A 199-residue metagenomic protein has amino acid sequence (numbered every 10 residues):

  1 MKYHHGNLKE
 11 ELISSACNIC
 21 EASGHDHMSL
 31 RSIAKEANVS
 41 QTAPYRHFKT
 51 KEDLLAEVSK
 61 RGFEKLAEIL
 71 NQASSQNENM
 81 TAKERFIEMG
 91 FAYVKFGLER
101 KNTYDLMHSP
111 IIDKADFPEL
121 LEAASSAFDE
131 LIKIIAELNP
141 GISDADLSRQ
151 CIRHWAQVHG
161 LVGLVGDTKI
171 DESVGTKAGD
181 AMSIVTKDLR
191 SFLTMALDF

Functional and structural regions predicted by a protein language model:
M1-N7, S74, L197-F199: N-terminal intrinsically disordered/low-complexity leader segments
L8-C17, I33, V58-L66, L70: Generic hydrophobic, amphipathic alpha-helix propensity
E11, S15, A22-D53: Helix-turn-helix
C20, L55-G62, L70, M107 (+1 more regions): Alpha-helical DNA-contacting segments of helix-turn-helix folds
E57, N71-E99, G141-D144, Q150-H154: Hydrophobic alpha-helical connector segments
N71, H108, A115-N139, S148-I152 (+2 more regions): Amphipathic alpha-helical packing segments from all-alpha helical-bundle domains
L98-A115, G163-D171: Amphipathic alpha-helical segments used for helix-helix packing
H154-S173, S191-F199: Amphipathic C-terminal alpha-helical segment
